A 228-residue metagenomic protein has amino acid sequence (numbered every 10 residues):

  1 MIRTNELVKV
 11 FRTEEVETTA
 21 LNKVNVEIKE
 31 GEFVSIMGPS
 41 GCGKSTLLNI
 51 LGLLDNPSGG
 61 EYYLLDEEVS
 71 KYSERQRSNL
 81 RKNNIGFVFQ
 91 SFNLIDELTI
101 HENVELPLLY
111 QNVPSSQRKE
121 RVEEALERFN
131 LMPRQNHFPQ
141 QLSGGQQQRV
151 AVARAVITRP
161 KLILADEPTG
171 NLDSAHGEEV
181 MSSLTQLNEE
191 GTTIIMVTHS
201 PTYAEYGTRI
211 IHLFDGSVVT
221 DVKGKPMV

Functional and structural regions predicted by a protein language model:
M1-L213: ABC family nucleotide-binding domain
S217-V228: Conserved beta-strand-loop-alpha-helix hinge in the C-terminal portion of ABC ATPase nucleotide-binding domains
